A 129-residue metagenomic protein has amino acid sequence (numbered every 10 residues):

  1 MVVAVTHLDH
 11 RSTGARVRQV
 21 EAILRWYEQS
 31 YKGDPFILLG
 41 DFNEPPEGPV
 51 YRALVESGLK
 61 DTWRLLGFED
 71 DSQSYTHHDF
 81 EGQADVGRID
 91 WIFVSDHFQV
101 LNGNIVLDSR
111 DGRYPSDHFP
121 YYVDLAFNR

Functional and structural regions predicted by a protein language model:
M1-D9: Active-site-proximal beta-strand elements of phosphoester/diester hydrolases
T6, L39-D41: Active-site flanking residues adjacent to catalytic metal/cofactor-binding acidic residues
G14, R18, E28-F36, E44-R129: Metal-dependent phosphoester-hydrolase catalytic domains
E21-A22: Preference for well-ordered, secondary-structure-rich cores of eukaryotic proteins
R25: Short, well-ordered alpha-helices that flank and scaffold nucleotide-derived cofactor binding pockets
